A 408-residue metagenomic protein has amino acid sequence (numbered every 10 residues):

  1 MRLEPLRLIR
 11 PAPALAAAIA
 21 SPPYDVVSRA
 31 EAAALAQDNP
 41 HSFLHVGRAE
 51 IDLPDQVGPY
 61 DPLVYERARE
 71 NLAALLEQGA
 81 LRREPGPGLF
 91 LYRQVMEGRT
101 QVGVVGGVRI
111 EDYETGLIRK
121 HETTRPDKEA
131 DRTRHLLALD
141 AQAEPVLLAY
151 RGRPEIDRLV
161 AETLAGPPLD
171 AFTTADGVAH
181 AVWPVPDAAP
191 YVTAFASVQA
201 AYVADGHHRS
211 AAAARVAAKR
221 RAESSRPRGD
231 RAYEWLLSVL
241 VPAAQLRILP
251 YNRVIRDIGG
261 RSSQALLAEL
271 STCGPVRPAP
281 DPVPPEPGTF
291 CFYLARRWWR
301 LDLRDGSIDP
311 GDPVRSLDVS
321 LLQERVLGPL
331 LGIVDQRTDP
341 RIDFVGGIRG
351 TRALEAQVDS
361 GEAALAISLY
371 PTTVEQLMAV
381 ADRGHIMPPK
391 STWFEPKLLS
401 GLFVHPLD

Functional and structural regions predicted by a protein language model:
M1-D408: Surface-exposed, charge/polar-rich loops and edge strands
